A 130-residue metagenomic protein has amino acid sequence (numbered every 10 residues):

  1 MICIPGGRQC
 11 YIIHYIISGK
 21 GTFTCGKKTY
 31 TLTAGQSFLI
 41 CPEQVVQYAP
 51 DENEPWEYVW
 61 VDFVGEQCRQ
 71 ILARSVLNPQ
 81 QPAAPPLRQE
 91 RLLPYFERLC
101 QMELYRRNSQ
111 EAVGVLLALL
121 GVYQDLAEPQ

Functional and structural regions predicted by a protein language model:
M1-P79: N-terminal regulatory/effector-sensing and dimerization cores that precede helix-turn-helix DNA-binding domains
Q70-Q130: Amphipathic alpha-helical segments enriched in hydrophobic/aromatic residues interleaved with Lys/Arg
